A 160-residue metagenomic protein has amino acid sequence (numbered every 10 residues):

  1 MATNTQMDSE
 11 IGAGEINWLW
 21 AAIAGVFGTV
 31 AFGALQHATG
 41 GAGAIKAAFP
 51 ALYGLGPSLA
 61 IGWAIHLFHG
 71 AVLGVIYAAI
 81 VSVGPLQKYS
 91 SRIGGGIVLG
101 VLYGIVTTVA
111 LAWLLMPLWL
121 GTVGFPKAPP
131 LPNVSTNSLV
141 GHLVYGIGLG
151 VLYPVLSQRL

Functional and structural regions predicted by a protein language model:
M1-V26, Y89-I93, Y153-L160: Haloarchaeal acidic low-complexity proteome signature biased toward cell-envelope/secretome components but also
N17-W18, G84-V109: Internal alpha-helical transmembrane segments of multi-pass membrane proteins
G28-A42: Alpha-helical transmembrane segments of multi-pass membrane proteins
G40-G56: Membrane-interface interhelical connector segments
Y53-A71: Interfacial helix-start motif at the membrane-water boundary
I65-V83: Hydrophobic alpha-helical transmembrane segments
G70-I76, G141-Y153: Hydrophobic cores of alpha-helical transmembrane segments in multi-pass inner/ER membrane proteins, independent
A128-Y145: Individual transmembrane alpha-helices with interfacial aromatic-anchor signatures
